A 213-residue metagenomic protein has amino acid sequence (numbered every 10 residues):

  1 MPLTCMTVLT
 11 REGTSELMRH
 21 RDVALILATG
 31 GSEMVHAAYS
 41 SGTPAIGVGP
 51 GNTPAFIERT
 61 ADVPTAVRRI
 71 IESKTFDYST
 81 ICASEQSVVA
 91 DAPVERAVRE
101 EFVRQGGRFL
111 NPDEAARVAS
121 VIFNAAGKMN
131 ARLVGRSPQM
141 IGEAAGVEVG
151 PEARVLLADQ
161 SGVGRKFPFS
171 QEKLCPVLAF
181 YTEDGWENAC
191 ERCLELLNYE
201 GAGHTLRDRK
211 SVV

Functional and structural regions predicted by a protein language model:
P2-G13: Glycine-rich oxoanion-binding loops at beta->alpha junctions
L3, I26-L27, G51, D91 (+2 more regions): Buried hydrophobic positions in well-ordered alpha/beta secondary-structure cores of metabolic enzymes
E12-S15, M34: Short acidic active-site motifs
E16-L25, N198-H204: Short, surface-exposed connector motifs at secondary-structure boundaries
I26-A38: Glycine-rich phosphate-binding loop
L27, F56, V89, L178-F180 (+1 more regions): Structural motif
V35-G164, A189-C193: ALDH superfamily catalytic-core signature
V147-V213: Conserved C-terminal structural/oligomerization subdomain of aldehyde/semialdehyde dehydrogenase
